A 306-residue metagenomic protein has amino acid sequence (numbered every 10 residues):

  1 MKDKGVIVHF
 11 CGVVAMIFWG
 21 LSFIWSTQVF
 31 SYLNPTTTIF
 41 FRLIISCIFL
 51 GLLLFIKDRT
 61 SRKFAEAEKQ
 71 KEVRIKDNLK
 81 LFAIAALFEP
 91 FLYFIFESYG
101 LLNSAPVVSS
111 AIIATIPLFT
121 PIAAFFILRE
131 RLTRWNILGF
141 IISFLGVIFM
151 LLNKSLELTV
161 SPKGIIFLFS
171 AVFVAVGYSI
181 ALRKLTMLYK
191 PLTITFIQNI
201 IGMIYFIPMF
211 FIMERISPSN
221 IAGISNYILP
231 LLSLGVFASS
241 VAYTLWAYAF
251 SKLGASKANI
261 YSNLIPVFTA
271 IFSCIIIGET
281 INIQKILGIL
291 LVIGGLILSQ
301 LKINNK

Functional and structural regions predicted by a protein language model:
M1-F40, L158-K184, K306: Glycine-/small-residue-enriched transmembrane alpha-helix faces in small-molecule transporters and effluxers
M16, I39-F41, F94, V108-T115 (+2 more regions): Helix-helix packing/entry segments at the starts of transmembrane helices
I17-G20, I24, A86-F91, I95 (+7 more regions): Hydrophobic/small/kink-forming positions within alpha-helical transmembrane segments of polytopic membrane proteins
F18, S22-F23, L54-S109, I113 (+2 more regions): Specific transmembrane alpha-helical segments of multi-pass solute transporters/efflux pumps, especially DMT/EamA
I24, L50, T120-I122, F126 (+3 more regions): Transmembrane alpha-helical segments that form core, pore/gating elements of small-molecule transporters/exporters
I24-P35, L101-L102, L151-S161, M213-N226 (+2 more regions): Membrane-interface helix termini and inter-helical loops of multi-pass transporters
F49-K57, E97, I116-I141, V267-L287: C-terminal transmembrane-helix exit sites in multi-pass transporters
L50, L132-N153, F206, N263 (+2 more regions): Hydrophobic transmembrane alpha-helices of multi-pass small-molecule transport proteins
